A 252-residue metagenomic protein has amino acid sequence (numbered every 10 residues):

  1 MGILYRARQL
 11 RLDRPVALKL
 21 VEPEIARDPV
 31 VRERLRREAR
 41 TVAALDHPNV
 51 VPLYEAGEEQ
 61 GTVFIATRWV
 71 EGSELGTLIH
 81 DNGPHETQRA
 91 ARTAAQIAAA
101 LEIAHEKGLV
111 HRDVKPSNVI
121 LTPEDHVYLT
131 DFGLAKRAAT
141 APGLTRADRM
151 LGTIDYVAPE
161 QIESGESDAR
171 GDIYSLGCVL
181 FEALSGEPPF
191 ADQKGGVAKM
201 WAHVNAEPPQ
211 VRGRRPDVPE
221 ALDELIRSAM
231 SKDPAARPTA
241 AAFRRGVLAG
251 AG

Functional and structural regions predicted by a protein language model:
I3: Conserved N-lobe ATP-binding subsite of Hanks-type protein kinase domains, especially the beta3 VAIK lysine
R8, D155-G252: C-terminal lobe helix-coil module of Hanks-type protein kinase domains
E22-A44: AlphaC helix of the eukaryotic protein kinase fold
A26-V30, P123-E166, Q193: Activation segment of protein kinases
A56: Activation-segment/catalytic-loop signature of the eukaryotic protein kinase fold
Q60-E74, L78: Conserved short submotifs of the Hanks-type protein kinase catalytic core that shape the nucleotide-binding pocket
T93-A94: Activation segment signature within eukaryotic-like protein kinase domains
A98-L109: Protein kinase catalytic-loop region centered on the HRD/HxD motif
